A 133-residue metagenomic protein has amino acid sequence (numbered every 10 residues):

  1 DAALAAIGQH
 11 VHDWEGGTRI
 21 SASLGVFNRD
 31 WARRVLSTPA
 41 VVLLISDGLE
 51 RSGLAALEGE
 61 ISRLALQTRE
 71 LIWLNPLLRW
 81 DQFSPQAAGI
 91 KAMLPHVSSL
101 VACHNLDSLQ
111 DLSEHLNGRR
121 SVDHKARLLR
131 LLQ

Functional and structural regions predicted by a protein language model:
D1-Q133: Acidic, glycine-rich A-domain
